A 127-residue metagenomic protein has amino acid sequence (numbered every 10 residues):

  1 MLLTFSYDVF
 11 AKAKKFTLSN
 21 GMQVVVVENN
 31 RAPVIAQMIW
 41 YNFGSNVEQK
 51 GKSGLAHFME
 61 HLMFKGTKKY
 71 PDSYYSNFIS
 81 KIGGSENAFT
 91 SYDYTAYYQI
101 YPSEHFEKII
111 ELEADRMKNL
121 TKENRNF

Functional and structural regions predicted by a protein language model:
F10-M38: Mature N-terminal segment immediately following signal peptide/propeptide cleavage in secreted/periplasmic
T17, S76-F127: Charge-rich, well-structured scaffold segments of protease-associated domains
P33-I35, S45, F106: A short local loop/turn or secondary-structure capping micro-motif enriched for an aromatic residue
M38-I100: M16/MPP (pitrilysin/insulinase) zinc-metallopeptidase core fold and M16-derived inactive scaffolds
